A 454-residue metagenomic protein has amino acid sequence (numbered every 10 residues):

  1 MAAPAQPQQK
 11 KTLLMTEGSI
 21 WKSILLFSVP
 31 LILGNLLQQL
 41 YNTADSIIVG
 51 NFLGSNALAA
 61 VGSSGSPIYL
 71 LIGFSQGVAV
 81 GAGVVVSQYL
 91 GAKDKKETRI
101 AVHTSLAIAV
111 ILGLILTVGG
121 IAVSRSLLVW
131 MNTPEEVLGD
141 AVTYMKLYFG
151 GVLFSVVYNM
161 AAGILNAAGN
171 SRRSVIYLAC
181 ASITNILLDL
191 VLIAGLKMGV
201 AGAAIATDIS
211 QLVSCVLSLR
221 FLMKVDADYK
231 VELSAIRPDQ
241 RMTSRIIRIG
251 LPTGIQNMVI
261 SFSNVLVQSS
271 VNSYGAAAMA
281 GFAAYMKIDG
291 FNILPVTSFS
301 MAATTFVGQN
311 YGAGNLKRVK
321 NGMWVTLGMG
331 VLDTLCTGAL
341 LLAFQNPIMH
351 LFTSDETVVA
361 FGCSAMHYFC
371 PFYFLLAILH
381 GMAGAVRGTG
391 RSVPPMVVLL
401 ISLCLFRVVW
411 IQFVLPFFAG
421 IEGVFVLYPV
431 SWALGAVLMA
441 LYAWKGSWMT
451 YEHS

Functional and structural regions predicted by a protein language model:
M1-S28, V86-G151, G195-L251, V307-F372 (+1 more regions): Short alpha-helical transmembrane segments in multi-pass integral membrane proteins
M15-F52, S66-G81, V85, V110-T117 (+5 more regions): N-terminal transmembrane alpha-helices
L26-D45, L147, A181, S210-S214 (+4 more regions): Transmembrane helical elements of multi-pass membrane transporters/channels
L31, N35, I47, N51 (+17 more regions): Transmembrane alpha-helix boundary and packing residues in multipass membrane permease domains and related
L36, L40-A59, L128-E135, V191-M198 (+5 more regions): Helix-terminus/linker motif at the lipid-water interface of multi-pass membrane proteins
S55-S66, M145, A204, A276-F291 (+2 more regions): Small-residue hotspots at the loop-to-helix junctions and early N-terminal turns of transmembrane alpha-helices
L58-V118, S155-S174, Q268, G281-Q345 (+1 more regions): Small-residue-rich hydrophobic transmembrane alpha-helices
A79, Y148-N166, S174-S182, A203-V216 (+4 more regions): Short runs within selected transmembrane alpha-helices of multi-pass transporters and secretion channels
